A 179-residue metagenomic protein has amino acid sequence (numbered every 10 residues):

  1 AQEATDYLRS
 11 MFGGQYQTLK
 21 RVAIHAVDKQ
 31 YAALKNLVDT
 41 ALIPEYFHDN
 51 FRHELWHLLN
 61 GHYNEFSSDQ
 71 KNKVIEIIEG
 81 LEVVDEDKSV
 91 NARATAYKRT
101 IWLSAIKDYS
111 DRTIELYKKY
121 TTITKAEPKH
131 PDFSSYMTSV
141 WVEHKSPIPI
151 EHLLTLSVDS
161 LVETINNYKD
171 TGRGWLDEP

Functional and structural regions predicted by a protein language model:
A1-P179: Non-catalytic all-alpha helical scaffold/repeat segments
